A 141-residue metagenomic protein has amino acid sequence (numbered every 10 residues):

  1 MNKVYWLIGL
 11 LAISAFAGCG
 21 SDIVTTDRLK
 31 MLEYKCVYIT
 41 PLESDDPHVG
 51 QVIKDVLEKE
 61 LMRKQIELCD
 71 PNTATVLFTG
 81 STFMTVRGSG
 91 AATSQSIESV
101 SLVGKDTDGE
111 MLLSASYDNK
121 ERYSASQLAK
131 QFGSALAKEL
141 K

Functional and structural regions predicted by a protein language model:
M1-W6: Bacterial N-terminal signal peptides that target proteins for export
L10, A17-K64, E139-K141: A structural "domain/chain start" motif
I13-S14, L113: N-terminal leader/targeting segments
S14-A17, D106, Q131: Short stretches within intrinsically disordered, low-complexity N-terminal or propeptide regions
D22-T25, K59-E67, N72-Y123, S134: Surface-exposed short loop/turn segments
D46-K54, T93-Q95, E121-A129: Solvent-exposed, acidic/flexible segments
Q127-L140: Short, surface-exposed secondary-structure junctions/capping segments
